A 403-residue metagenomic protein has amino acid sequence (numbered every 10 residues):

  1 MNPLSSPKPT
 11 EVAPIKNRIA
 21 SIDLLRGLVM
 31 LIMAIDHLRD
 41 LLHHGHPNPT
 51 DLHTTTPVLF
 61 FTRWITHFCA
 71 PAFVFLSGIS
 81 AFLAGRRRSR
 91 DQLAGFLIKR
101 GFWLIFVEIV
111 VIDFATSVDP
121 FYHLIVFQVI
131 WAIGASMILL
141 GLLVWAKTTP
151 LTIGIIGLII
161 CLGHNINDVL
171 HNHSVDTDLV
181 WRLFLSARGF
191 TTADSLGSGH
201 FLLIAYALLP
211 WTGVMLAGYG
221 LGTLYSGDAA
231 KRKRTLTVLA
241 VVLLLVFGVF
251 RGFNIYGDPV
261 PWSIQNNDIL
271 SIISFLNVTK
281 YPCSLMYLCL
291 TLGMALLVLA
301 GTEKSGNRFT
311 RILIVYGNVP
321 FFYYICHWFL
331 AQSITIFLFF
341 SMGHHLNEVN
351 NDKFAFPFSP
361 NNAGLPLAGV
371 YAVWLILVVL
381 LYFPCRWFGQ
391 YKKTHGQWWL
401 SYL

Functional and structural regions predicted by a protein language model:
M1-L403: Alpha-helical transmembrane segments and their immediate juxtamembrane cytosolic regions
